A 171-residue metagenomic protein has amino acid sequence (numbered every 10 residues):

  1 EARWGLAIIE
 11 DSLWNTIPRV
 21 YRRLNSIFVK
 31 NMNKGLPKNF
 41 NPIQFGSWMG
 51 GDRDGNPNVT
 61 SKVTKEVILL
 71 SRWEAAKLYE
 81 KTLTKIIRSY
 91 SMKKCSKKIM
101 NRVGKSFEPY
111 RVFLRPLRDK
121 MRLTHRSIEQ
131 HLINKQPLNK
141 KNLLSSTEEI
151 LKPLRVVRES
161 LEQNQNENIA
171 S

Functional and structural regions predicted by a protein language model:
A2-Q44: Extended, Lys/Arg-enriched charged tracts that mediate electrostatic binding to polyanionic substrates
R3, E10, K65, L69-R72 (+2 more regions): Hydrophobic alpha-helical scaffolding
S12, T16-R23, I27, L78 (+2 more regions): Generic, well-ordered alpha-helical scaffold segments in large soluble proteins
I43-V63, S171: Conserved phosphate/anionic-ligand binding catalytic regions in large, soluble enzymes, centered on
F45, V67-I68, S91: Trp/Phe/Arg-rich N-terminal binding region typifying the photolyase-homology
R53, L69-L70, S89, L117: Structured, contiguous alpha/beta core segments that scaffold functional sites
S61-K85: Extended active-site and interfacial segments that coordinate phosphate-rich ligands in large catalytic machineries
R88-S171: Extended, charge-enriched "interface" segments that sit outside catalytic cores
